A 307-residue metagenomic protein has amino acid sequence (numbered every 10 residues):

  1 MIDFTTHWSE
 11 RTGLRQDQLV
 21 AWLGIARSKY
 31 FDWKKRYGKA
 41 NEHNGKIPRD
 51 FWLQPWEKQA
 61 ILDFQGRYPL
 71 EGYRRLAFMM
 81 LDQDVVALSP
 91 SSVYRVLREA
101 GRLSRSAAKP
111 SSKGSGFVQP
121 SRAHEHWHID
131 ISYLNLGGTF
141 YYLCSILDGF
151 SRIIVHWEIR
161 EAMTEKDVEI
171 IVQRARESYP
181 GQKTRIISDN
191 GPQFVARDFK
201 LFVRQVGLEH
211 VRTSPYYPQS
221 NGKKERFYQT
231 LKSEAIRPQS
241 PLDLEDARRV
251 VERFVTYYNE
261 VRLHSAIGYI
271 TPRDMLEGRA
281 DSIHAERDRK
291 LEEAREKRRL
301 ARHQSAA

Functional and structural regions predicted by a protein language model:
M1-L14, K58-R67: Short, amphipathic alpha-helical "recognition" segments used to contact nucleic acids or chromatin
R15, E209: Residue-level detector of anion-binding/catalytic polar loops
Q16-W22, L76: Short alpha-helical "recognition helix" segments of helix-turn-helix
F31-H126, P218, L276-A280: Basic, flexible linker segments flanking DNA-binding modules in nucleic acid-interacting mobile-element proteins
I47, V206, T230-A307: C-terminal domain-tail junction helix/linker
W56, V86-A87, S91-L147, I153 (+3 more regions): Mobile-element integrase/transposase regions, centering on the N-terminal DNA-binding/Zn-coordinating module
W157-E158: Short hydrophobic alpha-helix segments
S188-N190, F194-V203, H210-S233, D243-E252 (+1 more regions): RNase H-like two-metal-ion nuclease catalytic core shared by retroviral integrases and related mobile-element nucleases
